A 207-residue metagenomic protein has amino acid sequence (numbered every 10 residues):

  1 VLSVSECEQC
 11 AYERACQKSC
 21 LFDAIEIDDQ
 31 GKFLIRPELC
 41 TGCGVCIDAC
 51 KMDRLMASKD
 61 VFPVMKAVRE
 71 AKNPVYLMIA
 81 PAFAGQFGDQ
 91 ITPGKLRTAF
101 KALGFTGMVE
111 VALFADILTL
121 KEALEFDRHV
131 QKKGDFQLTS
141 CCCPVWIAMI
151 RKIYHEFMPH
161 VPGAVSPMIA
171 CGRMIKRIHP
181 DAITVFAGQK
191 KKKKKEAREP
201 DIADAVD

Functional and structural regions predicted by a protein language model:
L2-S5, A11-R36, T41, V45-V61: Iron-sulfur cluster-binding cysteine motifs and their immediate structural context in ferredoxin-like electron-transfer
Q9, L39, H160-A164: Alpha-helix N-cap/helix-initiation motif
S58-D207: Iron-sulfur-associated redox domains of electron-transfer enzymes in respiratory and anaerobic energy metabolism
